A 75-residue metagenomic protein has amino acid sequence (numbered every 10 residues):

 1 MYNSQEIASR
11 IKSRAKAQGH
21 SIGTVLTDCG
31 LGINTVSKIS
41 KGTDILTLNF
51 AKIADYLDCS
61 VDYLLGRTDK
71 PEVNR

Functional and structural regions predicted by a protein language model:
M1, S13, K38, L65-R75: Short, charged recognition helix plus adjacent turn of helix-turn-helix-like nucleic-acid-binding domains
M1-T24: A short, Lys/Arg-rich alpha-helix, primarily the initiator
R10, S21, L46-N49, S60: Residues that mark the N-terminal boundary/hinge immediately upstream of a DNA-recognition element
A17, D28, Y56: Residues within the alpha-helical elements of helix-turn-helix
G23, N34, D62: Key DNA-contact positions within bacterial/archaeal DNA-binding proteins
V25-L26, I53: Short alpha-helical "recognition helix" segments of helix-turn-helix
G30-I45: Recognition helix of helix-turn-helix/homeodomain-like DNA-binding domains that insert into the DNA major groove
G42-D55: Short, basic-rich loop-to-helix N-cap that marks the start of a DNA-contacting helix
